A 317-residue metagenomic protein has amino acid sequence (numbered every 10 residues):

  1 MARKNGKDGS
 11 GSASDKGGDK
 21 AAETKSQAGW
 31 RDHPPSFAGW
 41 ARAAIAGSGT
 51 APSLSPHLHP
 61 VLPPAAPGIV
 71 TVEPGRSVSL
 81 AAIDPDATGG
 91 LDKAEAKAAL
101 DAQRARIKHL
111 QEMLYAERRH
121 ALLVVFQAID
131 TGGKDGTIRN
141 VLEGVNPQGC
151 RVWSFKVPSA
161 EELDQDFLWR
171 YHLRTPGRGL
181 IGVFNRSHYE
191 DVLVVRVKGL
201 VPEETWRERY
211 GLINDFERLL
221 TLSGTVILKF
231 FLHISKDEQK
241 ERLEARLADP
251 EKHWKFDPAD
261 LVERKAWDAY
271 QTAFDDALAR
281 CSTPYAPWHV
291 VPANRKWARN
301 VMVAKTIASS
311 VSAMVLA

Functional and structural regions predicted by a protein language model:
A2-G6, F37-R104: Charged, amphipathic alpha-helical linker segments immediately N-terminal to NTP-binding catalytic cores
A2-K7, G90, V194-L212, L220-T272: A glycine- and Lys/Arg-enriched "phosphate-lid" helix/loop adjacent to the NTP-binding pocket of small-molecule kinases
K4-K7, T272-A317: NTP-dependent small-molecule kinase module
K4-S12, K16-T24: Asparagine/serine/threonine-enriched low-complexity, disordered tracts, especially those forming N-linked glycosylation
D92-E95, C150-Y210: Conserved nucleotide-sensing/catalytic segment adjacent to the nucleotide-binding pocket in NTP-handling enzymes
K108-Y115: Pre-Walker A adenine-sensing motif
H120-A121, R178-I181, G224-L228, P287: Loop/turn-to-beta-strand initiation segments
V125-L142: Glycine-rich phosphate-binding P-loop
